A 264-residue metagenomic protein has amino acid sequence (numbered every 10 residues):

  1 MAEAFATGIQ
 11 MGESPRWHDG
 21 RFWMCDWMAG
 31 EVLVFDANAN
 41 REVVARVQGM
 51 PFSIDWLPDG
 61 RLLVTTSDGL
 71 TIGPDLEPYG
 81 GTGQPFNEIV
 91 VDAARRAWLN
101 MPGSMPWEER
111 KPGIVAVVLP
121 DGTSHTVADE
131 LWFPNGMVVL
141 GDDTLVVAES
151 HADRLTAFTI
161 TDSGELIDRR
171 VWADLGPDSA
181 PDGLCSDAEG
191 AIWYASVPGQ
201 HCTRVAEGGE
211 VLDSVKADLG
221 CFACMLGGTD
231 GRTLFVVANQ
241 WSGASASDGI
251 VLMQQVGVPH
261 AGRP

Functional and structural regions predicted by a protein language model:
M1-A6, A39-R46, D75-G81, T123-D129 (+2 more regions): A short beta-strand motif characteristic of beta-propeller blades
F5-R21, V47-T66, T82-N100, P106 (+6 more regions): Beta-rich, blade/repeat-based domains predominating in secreted/periplasmic proteins but also intracellular
W23-A45, G69-T71: Beta-propeller domains
D26, T66, M101-P102, E149 (+2 more regions): Recurrent small/Gly-Pro-centered beta-turn motifs in extracellular repeat architectures
W27-M28, P106-G113, S150-D153, V197-P198 (+1 more regions): Short, solvent-exposed loop/turn segments at conserved positions within beta-propeller repeat blades
E31-L33, D68-T71, G113-A116, R154-T156 (+2 more regions): A short loop-to-beta-strand structural motif that recurs across blades of beta-propeller domains
D153-R154, F158, A173-E207: Loop/turn-rich, solvent-exposed surfaces of beta-rich toroidal or solenoidal domains
F158-E165, Q255-A261: Short loop/turn segments immediately following beta-strands, especially the blade-tip and inter-blade linker loops
